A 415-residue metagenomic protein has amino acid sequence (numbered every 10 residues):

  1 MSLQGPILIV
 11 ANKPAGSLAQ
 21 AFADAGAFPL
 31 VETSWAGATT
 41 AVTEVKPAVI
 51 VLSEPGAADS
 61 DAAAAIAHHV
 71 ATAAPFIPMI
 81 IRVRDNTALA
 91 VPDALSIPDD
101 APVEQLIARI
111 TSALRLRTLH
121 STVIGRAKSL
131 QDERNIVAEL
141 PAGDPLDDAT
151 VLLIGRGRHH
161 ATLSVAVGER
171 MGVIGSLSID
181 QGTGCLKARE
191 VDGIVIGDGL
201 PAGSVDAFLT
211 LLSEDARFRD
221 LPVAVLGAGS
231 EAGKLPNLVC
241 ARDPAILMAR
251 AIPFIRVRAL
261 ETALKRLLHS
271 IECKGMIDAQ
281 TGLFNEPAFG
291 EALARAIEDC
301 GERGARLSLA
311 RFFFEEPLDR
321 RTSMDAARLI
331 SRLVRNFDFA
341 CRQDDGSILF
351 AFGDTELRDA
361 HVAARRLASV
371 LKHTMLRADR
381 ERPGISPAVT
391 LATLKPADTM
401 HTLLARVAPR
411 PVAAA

Functional and structural regions predicted by a protein language model:
M1-F28, T43-E44, A71-T72, A108-T150 (+3 more regions): Non-catalytic signal-transmission and effector/linker regions of two-component phosphorelay proteins
A15, S34-T39, A48-D85, D192-E214 (+1 more regions): Conserved phosphotransfer microenvironments
D61-H69, I80-E104, A108, A207 (+1 more regions): Alpha4 helix (beta4-alpha4-beta5 surface) of REC/receiver domains from two-component response regulators
P92-D93, Q105-N135, E139, D243-L267 (+1 more regions): Receiver (REC) domain switch/output surface
R266-E286: Amphipathic HAMP/coiled-coil signal-transducing linker helices that couple sensory inputs to cytosolic output domains
M276, D325-A360, S369, H373-E381: Conserved helix-loop-beta segment at the catalytic/binding core of cyclic-nucleotide signaling proteins
F284-A305, D325-R335: Short regulatory alpha-helical coupling segments that immediately precede and/or link into cyclic nucleotide signaling
L357-A368, A392-A415: Catalytic-core segments of nucleotide cyclases and related cyclic-nucleotide turnover enzymes
